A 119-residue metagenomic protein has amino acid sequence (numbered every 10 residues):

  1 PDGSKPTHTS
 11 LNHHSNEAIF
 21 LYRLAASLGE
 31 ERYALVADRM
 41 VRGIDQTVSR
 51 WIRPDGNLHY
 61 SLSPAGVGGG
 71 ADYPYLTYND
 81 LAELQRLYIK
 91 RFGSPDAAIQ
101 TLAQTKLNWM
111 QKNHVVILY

Functional and structural regions predicted by a protein language model:
P1, R32-N57, F92, A98-Y119: Long, well-ordered core segments of solenoidal/helical folds
P1-S10, R53-D80: Carbohydrate-binding/catalytic loop surfaces
P1-T47: Eukaryote-skewed repeat-based solenoidal scaffolds used as protein-protein interaction platforms, primarily
N16-E30, T77-S94: Well-ordered alpha-helical scaffold segments within catalytic/enzyme domains
D38, R42, Y75, N79-A82: Generic structural signal for well-ordered, non-transmembrane alpha-helical segments in soluble/cytosolic regions
